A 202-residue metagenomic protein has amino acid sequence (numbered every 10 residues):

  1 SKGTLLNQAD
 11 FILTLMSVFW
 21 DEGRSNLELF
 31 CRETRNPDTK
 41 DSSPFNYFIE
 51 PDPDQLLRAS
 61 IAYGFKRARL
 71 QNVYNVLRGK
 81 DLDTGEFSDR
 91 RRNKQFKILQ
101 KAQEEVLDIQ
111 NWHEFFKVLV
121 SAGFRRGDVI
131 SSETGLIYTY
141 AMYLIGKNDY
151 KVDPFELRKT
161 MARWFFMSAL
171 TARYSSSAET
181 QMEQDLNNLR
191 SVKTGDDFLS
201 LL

Functional and structural regions predicted by a protein language model:
K2-I12, F19-L202: A cross-family structural signal marking well-folded subdomains
